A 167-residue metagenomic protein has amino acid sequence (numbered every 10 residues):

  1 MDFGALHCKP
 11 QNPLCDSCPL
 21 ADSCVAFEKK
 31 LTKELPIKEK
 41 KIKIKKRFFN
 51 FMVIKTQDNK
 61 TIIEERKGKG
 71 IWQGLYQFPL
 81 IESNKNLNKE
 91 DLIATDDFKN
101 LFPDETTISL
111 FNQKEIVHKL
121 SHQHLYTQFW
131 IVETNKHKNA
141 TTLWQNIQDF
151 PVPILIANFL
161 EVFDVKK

Functional and structural regions predicted by a protein language model:
M1-D2: N-terminal cysteine/histidine-rich coordination modules
A5-K167: Intrinsically disordered, low-complexity, charged terminal extensions of DNA damage-control enzymes
